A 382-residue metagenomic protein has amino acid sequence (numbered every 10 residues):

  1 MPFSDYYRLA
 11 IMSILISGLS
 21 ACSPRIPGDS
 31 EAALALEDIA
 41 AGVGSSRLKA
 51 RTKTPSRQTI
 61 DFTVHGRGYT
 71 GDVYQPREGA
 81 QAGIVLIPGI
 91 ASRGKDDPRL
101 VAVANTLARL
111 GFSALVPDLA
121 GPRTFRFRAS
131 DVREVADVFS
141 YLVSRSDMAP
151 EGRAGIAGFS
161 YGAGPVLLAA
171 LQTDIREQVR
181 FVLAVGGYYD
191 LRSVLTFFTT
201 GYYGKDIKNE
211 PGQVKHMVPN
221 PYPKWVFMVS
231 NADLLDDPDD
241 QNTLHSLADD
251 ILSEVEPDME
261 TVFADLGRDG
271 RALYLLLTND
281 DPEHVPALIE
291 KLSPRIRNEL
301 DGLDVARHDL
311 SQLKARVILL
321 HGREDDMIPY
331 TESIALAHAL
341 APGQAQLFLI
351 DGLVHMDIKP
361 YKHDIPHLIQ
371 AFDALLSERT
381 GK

Functional and structural regions predicted by a protein language model:
A33-G79: N-terminal cap/lid segment of alpha/beta-hydrolase-fold proteins
A80-Q81, I87-R126: Short substrate-entry loop that stabilizes the transition state in hydrolases
R126-M148: Alpha/beta-hydrolase active-site loop
M148-S160: Alpha/beta-hydrolase fold nucleophile elbow
L168-R268: Alpha/beta-hydrolase-fold enzymes
T196, D265-L303, I334-H338, P342-K382: C-terminal catalytic histidine-bearing segment of alpha/beta-hydrolase fold enzymes
L313, L319-H321, D325: Short beta-strand/loop motif that positions the catalytic acidic residue of the alpha/beta-hydrolase fold
D326-E332: Conserved alpha/beta-hydrolase "acid-adjacent" motif
